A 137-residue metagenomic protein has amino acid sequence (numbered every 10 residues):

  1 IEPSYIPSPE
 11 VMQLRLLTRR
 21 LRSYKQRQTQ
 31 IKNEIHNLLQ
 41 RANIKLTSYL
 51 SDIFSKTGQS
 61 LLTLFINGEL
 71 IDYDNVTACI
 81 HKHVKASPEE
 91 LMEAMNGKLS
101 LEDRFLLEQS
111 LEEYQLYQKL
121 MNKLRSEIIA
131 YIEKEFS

Functional and structural regions predicted by a protein language model:
I1-S137: A detector of single, family-specific signature residues that are central to catalytic or substrate-handling motifs
